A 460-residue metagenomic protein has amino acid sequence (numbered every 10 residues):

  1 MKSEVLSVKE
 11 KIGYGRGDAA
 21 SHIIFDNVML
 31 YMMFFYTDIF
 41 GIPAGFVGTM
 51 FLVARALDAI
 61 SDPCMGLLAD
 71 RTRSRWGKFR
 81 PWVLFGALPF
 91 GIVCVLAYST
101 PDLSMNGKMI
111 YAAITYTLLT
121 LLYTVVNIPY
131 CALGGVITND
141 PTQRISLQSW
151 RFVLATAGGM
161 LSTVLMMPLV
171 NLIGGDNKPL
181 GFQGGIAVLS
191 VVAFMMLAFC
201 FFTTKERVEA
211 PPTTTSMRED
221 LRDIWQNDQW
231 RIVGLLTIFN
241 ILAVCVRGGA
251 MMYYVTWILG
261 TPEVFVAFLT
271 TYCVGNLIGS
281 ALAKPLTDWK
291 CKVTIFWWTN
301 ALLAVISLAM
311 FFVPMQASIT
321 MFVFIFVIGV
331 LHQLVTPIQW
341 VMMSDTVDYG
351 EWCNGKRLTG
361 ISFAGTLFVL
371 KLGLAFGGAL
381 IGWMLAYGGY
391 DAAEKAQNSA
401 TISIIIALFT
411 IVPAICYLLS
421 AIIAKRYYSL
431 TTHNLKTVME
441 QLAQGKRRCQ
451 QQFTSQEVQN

Functional and structural regions predicted by a protein language model:
M1-Q459: Membrane-embedded alpha-helical bundles of multi-pass transporters/translocases, especially carrier/permease families
